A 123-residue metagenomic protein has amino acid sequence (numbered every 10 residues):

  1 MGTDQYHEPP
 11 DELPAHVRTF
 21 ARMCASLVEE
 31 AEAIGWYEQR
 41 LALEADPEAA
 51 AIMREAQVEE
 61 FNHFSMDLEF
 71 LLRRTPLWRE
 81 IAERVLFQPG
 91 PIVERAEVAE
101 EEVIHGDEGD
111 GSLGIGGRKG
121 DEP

Functional and structural regions predicted by a protein language model:
M1-P123: Iron-associated oxidoreductase/ferritin-like identity signal
